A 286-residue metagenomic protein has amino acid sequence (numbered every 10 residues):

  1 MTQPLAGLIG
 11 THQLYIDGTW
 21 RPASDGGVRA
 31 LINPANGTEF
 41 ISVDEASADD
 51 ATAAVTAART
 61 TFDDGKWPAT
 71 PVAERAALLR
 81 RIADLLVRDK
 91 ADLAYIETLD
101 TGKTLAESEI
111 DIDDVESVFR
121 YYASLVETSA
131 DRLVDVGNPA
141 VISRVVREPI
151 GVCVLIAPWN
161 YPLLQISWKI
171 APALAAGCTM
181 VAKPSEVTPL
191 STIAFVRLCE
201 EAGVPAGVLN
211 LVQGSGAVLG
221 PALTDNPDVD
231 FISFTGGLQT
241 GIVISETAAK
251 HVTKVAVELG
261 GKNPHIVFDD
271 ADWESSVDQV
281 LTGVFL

Functional and structural regions predicted by a protein language model:
M1-V43, A77, R81, D131-I156: Terminal low-complexity tails and localization/encapsulation signals of metabolic enzymes
G37, R75, E97, F119 (+4 more regions): Residue-level signal for inorganic ion chemistry
T38-S129, A140: Glycine-rich loop-to-alpha-helix module at the N-terminal edge of alpha/beta enzyme cores
R132-G207, D230: Conserved small-residue-rich beta-alpha loop and adjacent elements that most often cradle the phosphate/pyrophosphate
I142-S143, L211-D230: A structured beta-alpha segment of the ubiquitous adenosine-cofactor-binding alpha/beta core
I170-A171, G220, G241: Generic hydrophobic/aromatic pocket-lining and core-packing "Φ" positions
C178, K183-S185, Q213, T235 (+1 more regions): Short beta->alpha connector loops at strand-helix junctions that form conserved, small/polar/Pro-enriched
F231, Q239-L286: ALDH superfamily catalytic-core signature
